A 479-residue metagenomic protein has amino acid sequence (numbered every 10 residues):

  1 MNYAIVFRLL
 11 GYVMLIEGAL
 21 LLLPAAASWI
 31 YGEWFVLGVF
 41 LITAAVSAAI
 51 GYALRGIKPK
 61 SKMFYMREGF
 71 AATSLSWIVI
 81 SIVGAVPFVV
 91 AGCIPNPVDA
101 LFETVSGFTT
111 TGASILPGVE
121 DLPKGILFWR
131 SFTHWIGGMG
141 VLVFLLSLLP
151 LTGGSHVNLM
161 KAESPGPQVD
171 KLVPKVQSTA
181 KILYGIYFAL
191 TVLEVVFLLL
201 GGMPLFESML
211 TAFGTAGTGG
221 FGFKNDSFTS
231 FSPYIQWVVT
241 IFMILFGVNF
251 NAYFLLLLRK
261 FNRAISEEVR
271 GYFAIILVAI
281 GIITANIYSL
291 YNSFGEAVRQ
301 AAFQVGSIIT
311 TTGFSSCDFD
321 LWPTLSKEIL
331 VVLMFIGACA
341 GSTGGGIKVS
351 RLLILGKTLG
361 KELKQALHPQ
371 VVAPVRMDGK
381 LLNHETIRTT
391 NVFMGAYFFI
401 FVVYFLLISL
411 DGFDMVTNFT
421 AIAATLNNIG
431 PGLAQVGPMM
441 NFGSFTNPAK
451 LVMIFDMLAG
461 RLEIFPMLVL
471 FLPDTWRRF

Functional and structural regions predicted by a protein language model:
M1-F479: Membrane-proximal intracellular helices of multi-pass ion channels
